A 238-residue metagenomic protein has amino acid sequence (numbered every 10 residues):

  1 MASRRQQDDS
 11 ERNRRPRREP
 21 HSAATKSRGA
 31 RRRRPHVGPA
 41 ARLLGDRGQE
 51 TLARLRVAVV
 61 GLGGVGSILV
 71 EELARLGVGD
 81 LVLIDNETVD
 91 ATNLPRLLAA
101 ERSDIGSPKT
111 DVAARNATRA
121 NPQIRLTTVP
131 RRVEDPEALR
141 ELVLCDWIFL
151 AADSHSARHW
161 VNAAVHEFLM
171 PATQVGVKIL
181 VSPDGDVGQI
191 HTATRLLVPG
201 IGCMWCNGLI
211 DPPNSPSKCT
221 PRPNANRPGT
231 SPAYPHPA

Functional and structural regions predicted by a protein language model:
M1, G45-D90: Glycine-rich adenosine-cofactor-binding loop
A2-S3, S10, P16, S22 (+3 more regions): E1/E1-like adenylate-forming module used to activate ubiquitin-like modifiers and sulfur-carrier proteins
A2-V57: N-terminal charged helix/coil linker that caps or initiates catalytic domains
R42, D46, G63, D104-S107 (+1 more regions): Electropositive phosphate-/nucleotide-binding environments in soluble metabolic enzymes
V70-E72, P95-R96, W160-A163: Short amphipathic alpha-helical segments
L73, A117, V165: Short hydrophobic alpha-helical segments of the AMP-binding
L76-G77, A100, V165-F168: Glycine-rich, phosphate-binding/catalytic loops in enzymes
V78-N121: Glycine-rich phosphate-binding loop and adjoining beta1-alpha1-beta2 segment of Rossmann-like nucleotide-binding folds
